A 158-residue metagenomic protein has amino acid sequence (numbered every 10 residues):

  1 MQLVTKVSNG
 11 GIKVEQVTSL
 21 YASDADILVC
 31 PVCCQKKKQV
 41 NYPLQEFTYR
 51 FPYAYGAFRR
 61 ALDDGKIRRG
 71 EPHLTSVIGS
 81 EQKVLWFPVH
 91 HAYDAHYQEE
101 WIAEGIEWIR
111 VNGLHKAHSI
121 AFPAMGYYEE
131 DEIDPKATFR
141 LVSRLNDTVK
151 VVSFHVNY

Functional and structural regions predicted by a protein language model:
M1-Y158: Macrodomain-like recognition of ADP-ribose-binding/processing modules
